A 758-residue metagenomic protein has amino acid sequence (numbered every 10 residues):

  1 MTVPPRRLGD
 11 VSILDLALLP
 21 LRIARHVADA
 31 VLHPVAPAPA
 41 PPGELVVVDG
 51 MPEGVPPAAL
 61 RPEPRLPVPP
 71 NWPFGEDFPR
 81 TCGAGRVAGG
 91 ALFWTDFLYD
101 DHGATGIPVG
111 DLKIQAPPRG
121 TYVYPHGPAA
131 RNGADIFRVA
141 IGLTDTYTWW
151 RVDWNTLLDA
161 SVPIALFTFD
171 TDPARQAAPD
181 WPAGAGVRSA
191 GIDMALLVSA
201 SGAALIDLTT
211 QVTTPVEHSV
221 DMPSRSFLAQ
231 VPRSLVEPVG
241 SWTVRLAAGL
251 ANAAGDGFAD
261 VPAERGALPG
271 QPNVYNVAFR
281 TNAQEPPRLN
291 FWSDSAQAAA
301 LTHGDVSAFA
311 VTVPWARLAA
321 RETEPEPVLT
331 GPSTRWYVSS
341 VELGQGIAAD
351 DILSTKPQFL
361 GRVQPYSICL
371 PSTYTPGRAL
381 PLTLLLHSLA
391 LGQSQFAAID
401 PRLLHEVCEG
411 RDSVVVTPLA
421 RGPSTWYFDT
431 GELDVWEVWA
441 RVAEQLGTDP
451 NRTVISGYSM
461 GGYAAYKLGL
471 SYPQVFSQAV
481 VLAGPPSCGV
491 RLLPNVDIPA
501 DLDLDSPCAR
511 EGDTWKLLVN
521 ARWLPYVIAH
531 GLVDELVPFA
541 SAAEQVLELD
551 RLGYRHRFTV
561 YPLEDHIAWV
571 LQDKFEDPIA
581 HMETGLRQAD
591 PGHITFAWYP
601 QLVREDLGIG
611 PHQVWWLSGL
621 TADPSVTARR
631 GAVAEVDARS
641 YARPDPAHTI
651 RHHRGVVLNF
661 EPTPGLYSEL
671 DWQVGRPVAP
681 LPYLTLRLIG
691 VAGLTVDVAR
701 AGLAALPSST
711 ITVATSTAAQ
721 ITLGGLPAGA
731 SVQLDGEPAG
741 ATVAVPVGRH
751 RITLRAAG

Functional and structural regions predicted by a protein language model:
P41-G202, G249-G257: Surface-exposed, glycine/proline- and aromatic-rich loop segments on solvent-exposed faces across compartments
T146-T156, F227-V231, P682-L688, I711-V713: Short, well-ordered beta-strand segments enriched in hydrophobic/aromatic residues
D159-A160, S219-A283: Ser/Thr/Pro-rich, low-complexity mucin-like regions that serve as glycosylated stalks/linkers or repetitive adhesive
R280-G346, D350-P365, C369-L370, R551-H556 (+1 more regions): Alpha/beta-hydrolase-fold serine-hydrolase catalytic core, especially in secreted/extracellular enzymes
S372-R378, T425-M460, L470-F476: Gly/Ser-rich "nucleophile elbow"/oxyanion-hole loop immediately N-terminal to the catalytic nucleophile in hydrolases
L380-E444: Active-site machinery of serine-nucleophile hydrolases
N451-L517: Primarily recognizes the serine-hydrolase "nucleophile elbow" in alpha/beta-hydrolase and SGNH/GDSL folds
V490, P494-E583: The feature captures the conserved acid-bearing segment of alpha/beta-hydrolase catalytic domains
